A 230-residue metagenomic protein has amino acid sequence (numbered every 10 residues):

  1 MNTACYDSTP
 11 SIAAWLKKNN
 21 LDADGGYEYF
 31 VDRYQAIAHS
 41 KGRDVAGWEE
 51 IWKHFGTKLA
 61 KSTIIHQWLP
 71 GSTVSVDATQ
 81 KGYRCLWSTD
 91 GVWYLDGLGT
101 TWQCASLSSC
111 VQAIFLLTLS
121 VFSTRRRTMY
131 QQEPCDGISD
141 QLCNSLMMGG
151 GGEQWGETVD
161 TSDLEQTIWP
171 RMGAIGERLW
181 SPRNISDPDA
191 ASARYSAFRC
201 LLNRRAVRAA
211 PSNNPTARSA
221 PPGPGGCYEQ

Functional and structural regions predicted by a protein language model:
M1-I64, W68-Y83: Active-site neighborhood of glycoside hydrolase catalytic domains
A4, A13-A14, A23, A36-A38 (+10 more regions): A sequence-composition feature that detects small, non-aromatic residues
Y6, P134-D136, G226-Y228: Sequence contexts marking disulfide-bonded cysteines in secreted/extracellular proteins
Y29, Q35-A36, S40-D44, E50-I51 (+1 more regions): Carbohydrate-binding surfaces of carbohydrate-active enzymes
W52-K61, Q67-L201: Conserved alpha/beta catalytic core and glycan-binding cleft of carbohydrate-active enzymes
